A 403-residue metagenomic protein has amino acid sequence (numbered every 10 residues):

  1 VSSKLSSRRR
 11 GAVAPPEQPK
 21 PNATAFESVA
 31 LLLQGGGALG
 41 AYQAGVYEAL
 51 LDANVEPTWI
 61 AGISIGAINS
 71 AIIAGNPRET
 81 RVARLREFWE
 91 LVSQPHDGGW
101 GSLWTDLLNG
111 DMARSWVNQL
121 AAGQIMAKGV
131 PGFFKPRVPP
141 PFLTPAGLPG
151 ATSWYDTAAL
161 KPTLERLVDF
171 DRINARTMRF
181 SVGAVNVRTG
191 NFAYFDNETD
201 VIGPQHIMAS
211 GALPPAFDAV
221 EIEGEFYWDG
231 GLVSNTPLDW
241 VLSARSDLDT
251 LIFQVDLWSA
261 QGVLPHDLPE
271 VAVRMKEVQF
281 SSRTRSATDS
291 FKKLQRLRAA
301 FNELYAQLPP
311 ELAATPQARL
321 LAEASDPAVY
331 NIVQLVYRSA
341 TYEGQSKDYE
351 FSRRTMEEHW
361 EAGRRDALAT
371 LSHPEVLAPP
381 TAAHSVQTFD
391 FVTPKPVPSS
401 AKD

Functional and structural regions predicted by a protein language model:
V1-F26, Q94-P95, N109-I125, V397-D403: N-terminal low-complexity/intrinsically disordered extensions
A25-A30, G37-T152, A158, L164 (+6 more regions): Patatin-like phospholipase
E56-W59, E225, Y330: Short active-site oxyanion
A61, G183, L251-V255, N331-L335: Hydrophobic/aromatic beta-strand patches that form the interior of the parallel beta-sheet core in alpha/beta enzyme
I68-N69, S259-V263: Short gly/pro/ser/thr-enriched loop/turn and capping motifs at secondary-structure boundaries
K135-D247, Q254, Q261-R274: Active-site gating loop/helix substructures
T144, A151, A159, L164 (+1 more regions): C-terminal helical/tail subdomains of lipid-metabolizing enzymes
H266-L308: Acidic, Ser/Thr-rich peripheral helices and adjacent loops at domain boundaries
